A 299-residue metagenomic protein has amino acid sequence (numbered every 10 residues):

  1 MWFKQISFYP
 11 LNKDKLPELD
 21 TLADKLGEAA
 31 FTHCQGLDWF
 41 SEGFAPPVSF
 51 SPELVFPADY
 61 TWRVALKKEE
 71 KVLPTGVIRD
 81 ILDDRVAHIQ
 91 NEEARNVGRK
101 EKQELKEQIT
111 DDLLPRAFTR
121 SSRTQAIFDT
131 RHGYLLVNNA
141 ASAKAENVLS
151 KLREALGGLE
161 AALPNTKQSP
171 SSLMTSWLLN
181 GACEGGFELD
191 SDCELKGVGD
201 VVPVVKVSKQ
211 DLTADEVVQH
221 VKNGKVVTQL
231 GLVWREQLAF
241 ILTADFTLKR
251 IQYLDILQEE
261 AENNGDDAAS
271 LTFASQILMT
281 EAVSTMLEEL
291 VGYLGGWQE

Functional and structural regions predicted by a protein language model:
M1-E299: Intrinsically disordered, low-complexity, charge-rich terminal extensions of nucleic-acid-associated complexes
